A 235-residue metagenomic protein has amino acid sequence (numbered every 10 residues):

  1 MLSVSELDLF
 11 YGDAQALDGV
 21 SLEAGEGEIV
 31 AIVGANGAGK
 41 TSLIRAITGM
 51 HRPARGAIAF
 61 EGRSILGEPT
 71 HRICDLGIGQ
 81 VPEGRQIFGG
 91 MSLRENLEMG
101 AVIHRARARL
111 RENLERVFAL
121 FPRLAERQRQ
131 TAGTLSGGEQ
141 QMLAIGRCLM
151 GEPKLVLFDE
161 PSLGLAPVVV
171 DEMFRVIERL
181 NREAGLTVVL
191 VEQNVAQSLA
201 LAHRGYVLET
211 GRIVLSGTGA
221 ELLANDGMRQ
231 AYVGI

Functional and structural regions predicted by a protein language model:
G12, P53, E68, M91-E112 (+3 more regions): ABC-type ATPase nucleotide-binding domains, specifically the catalytic core motifs of the NBD
V33-A35: The feature captures the beta-strand-to-loop junction immediately N-terminal to the Walker
T48: Helix-to-loop junction immediately C-terminal to a conserved catalytic motif
G56-I65, L76, L110-L114: Conserved ABC transporter NBD signature motif
T131-L135, E139: Conserved ABC ATPase signature
C148-L149: ABC ATPase C-loop
D171-G185: Helical segment within the ABC ATPase nucleotide-binding domain
